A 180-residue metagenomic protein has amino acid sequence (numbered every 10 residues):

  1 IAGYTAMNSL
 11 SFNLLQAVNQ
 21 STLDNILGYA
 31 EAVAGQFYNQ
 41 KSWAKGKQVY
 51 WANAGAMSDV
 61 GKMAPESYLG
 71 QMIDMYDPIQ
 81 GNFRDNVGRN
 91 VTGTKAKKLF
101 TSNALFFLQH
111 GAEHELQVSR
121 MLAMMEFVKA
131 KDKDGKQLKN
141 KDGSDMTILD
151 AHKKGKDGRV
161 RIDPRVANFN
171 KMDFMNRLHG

Functional and structural regions predicted by a protein language model:
I1-G180: Hydrophobic, often aromatic-rich secondary-structure segments at membrane interfaces
